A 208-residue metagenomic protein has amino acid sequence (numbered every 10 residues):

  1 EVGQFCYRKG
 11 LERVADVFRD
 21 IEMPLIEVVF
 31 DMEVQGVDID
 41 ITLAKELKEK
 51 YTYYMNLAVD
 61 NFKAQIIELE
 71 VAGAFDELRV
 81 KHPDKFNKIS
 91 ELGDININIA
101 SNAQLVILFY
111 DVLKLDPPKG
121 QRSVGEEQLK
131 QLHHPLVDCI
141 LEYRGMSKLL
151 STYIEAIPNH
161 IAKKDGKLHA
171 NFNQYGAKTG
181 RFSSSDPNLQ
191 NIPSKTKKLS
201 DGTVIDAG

Functional and structural regions predicted by a protein language model:
E1-A207: Conserved "right-hand" nucleotidyltransferase catalytic core of DNA-directed polymerases
